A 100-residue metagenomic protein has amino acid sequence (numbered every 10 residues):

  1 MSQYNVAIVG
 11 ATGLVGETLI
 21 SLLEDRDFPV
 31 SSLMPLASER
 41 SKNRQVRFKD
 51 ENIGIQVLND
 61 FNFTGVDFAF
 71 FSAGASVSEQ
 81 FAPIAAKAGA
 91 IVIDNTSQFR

Functional and structural regions predicted by a protein language model:
M1-R100: N-terminal Rossmann-like NAD(P) cofactor-binding subdomain of oxidoreductases, focused on the glycine-rich
